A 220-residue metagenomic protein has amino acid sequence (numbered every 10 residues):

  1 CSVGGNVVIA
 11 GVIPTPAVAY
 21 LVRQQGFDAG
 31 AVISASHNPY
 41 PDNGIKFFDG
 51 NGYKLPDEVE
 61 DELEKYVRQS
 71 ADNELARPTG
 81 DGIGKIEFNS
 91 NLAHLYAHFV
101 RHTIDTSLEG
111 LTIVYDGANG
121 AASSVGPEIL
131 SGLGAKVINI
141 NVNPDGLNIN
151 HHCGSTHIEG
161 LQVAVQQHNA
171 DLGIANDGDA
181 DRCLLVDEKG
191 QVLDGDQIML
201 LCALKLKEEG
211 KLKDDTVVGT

Functional and structural regions predicted by a protein language model:
C1-D42, E128-V186: N-terminal small/polar loop signature for handling phosphorylated ligands or for N-terminal nucleophile
V3, S70, E74, E209-G210: Solvent-exposed amphipathic alpha-helical surface segments
I9, G117, N148-C153, G190-D194 (+1 more regions): Alpha-helix capping and helix-loop boundary segments enriched in small/acidic/polar residues
A10-V12, I33-S34, E58, D116 (+1 more regions): Structural motif
P16, A121, L201: Short alpha-helical
A29, T112-V114, V218: Conserved beta-strand elements of the Class I
Y40-N43, F47-E58, K65-Y66, E109 (+1 more regions): Replace "Mg2+/Mn2+-dependent" with "divalent metal-dependent
N43-H168: Gly/Ser/Thr-enriched, mixed-charge loops and adjacent short helices that form phosphate/oxyanion-binding elements
